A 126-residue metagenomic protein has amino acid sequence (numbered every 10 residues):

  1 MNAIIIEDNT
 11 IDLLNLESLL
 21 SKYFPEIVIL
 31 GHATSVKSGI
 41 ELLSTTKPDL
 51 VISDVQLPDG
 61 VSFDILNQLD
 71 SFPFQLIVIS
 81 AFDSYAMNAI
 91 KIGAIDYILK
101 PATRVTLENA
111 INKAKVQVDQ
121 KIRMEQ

Functional and structural regions predicted by a protein language model:
M1-N2: Non-catalytic signal-transmission and effector/linker regions of two-component phosphorelay proteins
D8-N9, V55: Generic detector of well-ordered alpha-helical packing
N9-T34: Two-component/phosphorelay signaling modules centered on CheY-like receiver
E17, H32-L50: Acidic, metal-coordinating helix/loop segments flanking the phosphotransfer/catalytic sites of two-component signaling
K22-P25, L43, Q68-L69: Structural motif
E41, D49-E125: CheY-like receiver
